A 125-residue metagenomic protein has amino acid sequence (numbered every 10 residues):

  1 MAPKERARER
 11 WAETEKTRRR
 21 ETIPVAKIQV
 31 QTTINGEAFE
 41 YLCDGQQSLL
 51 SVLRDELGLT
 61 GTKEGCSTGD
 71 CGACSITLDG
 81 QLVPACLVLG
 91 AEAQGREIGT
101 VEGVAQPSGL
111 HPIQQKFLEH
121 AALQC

Functional and structural regions predicted by a protein language model:
E15-C125: Signature of N-terminal electron-transfer/Fe-S-associated modules in redox systems
